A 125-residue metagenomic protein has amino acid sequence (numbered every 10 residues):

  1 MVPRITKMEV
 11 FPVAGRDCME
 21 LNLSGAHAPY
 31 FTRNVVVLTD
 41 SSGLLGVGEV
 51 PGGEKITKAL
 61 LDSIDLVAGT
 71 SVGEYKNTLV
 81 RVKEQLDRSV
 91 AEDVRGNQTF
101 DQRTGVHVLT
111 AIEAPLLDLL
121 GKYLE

Functional and structural regions predicted by a protein language model:
M1-V47, P51: Structured beta-strand/loop patches that form or line metal/cofactor-binding pockets in enzymes
T39-L124: Metal- or metallocofactor-binding catalytic centers and their adjacent structured scaffolds across diverse enzyme
